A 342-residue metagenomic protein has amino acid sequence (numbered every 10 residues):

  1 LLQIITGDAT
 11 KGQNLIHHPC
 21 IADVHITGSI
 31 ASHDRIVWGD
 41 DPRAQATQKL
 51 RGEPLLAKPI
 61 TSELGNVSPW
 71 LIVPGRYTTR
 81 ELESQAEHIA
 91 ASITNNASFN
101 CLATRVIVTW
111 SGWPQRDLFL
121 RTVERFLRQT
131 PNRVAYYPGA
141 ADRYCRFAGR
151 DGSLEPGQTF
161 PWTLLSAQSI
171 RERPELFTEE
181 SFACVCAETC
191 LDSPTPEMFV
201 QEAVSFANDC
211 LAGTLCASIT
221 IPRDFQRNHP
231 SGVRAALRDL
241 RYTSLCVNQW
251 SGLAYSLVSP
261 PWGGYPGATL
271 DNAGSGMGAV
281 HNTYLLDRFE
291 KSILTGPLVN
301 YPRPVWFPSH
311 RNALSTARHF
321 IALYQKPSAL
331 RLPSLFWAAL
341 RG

Functional and structural regions predicted by a protein language model:
L1-T10: PLP-dependent aminotransferase-like
L2, V24, N66, W110 (+2 more regions): Residue-level signal for inorganic ion chemistry
D8, T27, W110, T220 (+1 more regions): Conserved residues at the C-terminal ends of beta-strands
G12-Q13, V204: Short hydrophobic/charged patches on amphipathic alpha-helices used for structural packing and interfaces
H17-D23, A31-E172, E197, V247 (+1 more regions): ALDH superfamily catalytic-core signature
L71-I72, R105-S111, F182-T195, T214-P222: Short, well-ordered beta-strand elements within core beta-sheets of diverse protein domains
P156-L165, P174-E188, C210-C216, S244: Conserved glycine-rich beta-strand-loop-beta hairpin in the small C-terminal domain of fold type I
V200-R311: C-terminal core of ALDH-fold dehydrogenases
